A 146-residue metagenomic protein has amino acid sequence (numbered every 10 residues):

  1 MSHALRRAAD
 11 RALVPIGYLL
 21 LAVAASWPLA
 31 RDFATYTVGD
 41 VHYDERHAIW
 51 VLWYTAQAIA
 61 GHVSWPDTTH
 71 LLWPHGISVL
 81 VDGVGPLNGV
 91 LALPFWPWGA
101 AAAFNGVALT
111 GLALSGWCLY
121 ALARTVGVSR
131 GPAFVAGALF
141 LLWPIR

Functional and structural regions predicted by a protein language model:
M1-L29: Start-transfer (signal-anchor) and selected internal transmembrane alpha helices of multi-pass inner/ER membrane
A4-D10, T37-V41, R124-G131: Membrane-interfacial loop-to-helix junctions in multi-pass inner-membrane proteins
A9-L13, F95-V107, V128-A136: Membrane-interface starts of transmembrane alpha-helices
Y18, A24, V107-V126, R130-R146: Membrane-embedded helix bundles of polyisoprenyl
L21-S115, W143-P144: Membrane-interface coil-to-helix junctions
